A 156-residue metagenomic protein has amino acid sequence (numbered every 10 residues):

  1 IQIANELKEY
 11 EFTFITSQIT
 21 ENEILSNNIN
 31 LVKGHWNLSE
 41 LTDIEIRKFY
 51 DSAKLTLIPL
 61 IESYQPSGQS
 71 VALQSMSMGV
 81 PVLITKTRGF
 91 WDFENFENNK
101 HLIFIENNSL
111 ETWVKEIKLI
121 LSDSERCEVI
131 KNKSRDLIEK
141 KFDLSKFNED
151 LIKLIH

Functional and structural regions predicted by a protein language model:
I1-N5: A conserved mid-protein helix/loop that constitutes part of the nucleotide-sugar donor-binding site
Y10-I24: Glycosyltransferase donor-sugar binding loop
N22-R47: Nucleotide-activated donor-binding/catalytic signature segment of Leloir-type glycosyltransferases, i.e., the conserved
R47, Q69-S77, W91-D92: Short alpha-helical segment that forms part of, or immediately flanks, the ligand-binding pocket in carbohydrate-active
Y50-Q65, V80: Acidic donor-binding loop of glycosyltransferase active sites
I58-L60, T85-T87, D92, E97 (+1 more regions): Conserved acidic donor-binding loop of glycosyltransferase catalytic domains
F96-L110, L119-S124: Conserved acidic donor-binding segment of nucleotide-sugar-dependent glycosyltransferases
N108, T112, E125-I155: A charged, aromatic-enriched C-terminal amphipathic alpha-helix characteristic of glycosyltransferases across folds
